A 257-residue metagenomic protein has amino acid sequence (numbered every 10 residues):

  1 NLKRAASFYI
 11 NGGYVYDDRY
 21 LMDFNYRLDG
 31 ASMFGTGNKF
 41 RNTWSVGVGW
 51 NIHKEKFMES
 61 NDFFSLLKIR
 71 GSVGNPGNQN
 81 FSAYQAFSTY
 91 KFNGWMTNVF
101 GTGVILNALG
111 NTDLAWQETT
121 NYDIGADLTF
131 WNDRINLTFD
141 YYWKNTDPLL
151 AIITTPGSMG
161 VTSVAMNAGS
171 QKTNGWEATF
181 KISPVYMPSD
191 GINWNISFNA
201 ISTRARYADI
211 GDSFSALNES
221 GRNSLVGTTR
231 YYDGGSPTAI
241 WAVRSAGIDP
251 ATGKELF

Functional and structural regions predicted by a protein language model:
N1, A251-F257: Short, intrinsically disordered, charge-balanced linker/junction segments flanking boundaries in proteins
N1-P237, A242: Extracellular/periplasmic, surface-exposed regions of secreted and cell-surface proteins
G247-I248: Extended repeat-based solenoid scaffolds, especially LRR ectodomains and other repeat-derived architectures
